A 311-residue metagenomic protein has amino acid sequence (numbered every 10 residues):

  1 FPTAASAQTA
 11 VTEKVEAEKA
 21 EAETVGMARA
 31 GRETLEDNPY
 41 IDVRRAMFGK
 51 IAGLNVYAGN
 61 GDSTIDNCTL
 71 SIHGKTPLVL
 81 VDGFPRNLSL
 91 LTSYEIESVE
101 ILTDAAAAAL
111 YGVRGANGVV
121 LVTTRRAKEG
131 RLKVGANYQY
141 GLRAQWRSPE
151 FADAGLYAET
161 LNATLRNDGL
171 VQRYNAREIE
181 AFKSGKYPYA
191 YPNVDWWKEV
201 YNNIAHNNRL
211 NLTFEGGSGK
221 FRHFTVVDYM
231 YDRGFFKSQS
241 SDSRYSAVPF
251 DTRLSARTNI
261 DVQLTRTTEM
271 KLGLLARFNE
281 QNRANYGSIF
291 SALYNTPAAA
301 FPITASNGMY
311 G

Functional and structural regions predicted by a protein language model:
F1-R257, E269-K271: Short, small/polar-rich motifs associated with maturation and membrane association, primarily at protein termini
A144-R177, R277-G311: A surface-exposed, glycine/aromatic-enriched loop/edge motif typical of exported proteins
G217, R222-V227, R257-Y294, S306-G311: Face-selective signature of the C-terminal outer-membrane beta-barrel domain
